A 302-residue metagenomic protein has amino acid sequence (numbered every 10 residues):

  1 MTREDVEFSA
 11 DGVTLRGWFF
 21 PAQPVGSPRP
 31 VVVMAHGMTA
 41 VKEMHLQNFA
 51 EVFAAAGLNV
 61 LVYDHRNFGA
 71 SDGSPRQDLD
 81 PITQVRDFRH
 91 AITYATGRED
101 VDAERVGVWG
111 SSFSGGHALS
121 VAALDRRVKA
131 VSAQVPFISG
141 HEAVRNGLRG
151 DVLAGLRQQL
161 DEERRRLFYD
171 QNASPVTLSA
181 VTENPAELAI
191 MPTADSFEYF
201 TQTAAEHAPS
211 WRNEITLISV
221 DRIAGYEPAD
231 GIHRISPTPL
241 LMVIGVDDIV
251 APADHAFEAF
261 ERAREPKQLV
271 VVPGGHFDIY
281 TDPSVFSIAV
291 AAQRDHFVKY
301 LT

Functional and structural regions predicted by a protein language model:
M1-S27, T281: N-terminal cap/lid segment of alpha/beta-hydrolase-fold proteins
G37-E51, H65, D254: The serine-hydrolase catalytic nucleophile loop
V41-H45, F68-G107, P283-I288: Catalytic nucleophile-loop/oxyanion-hole region of alpha/beta-hydrolase and closely related hydrolase-like folds
V52-D72: Conserved alpha/beta-hydrolase
L119-F200: Alpha/beta-hydrolase-fold enzymes
I235-S236, M242-I244: Short beta-strand/loop motif that positions the catalytic acidic residue of the alpha/beta-hydrolase fold
I249-H255: Conserved alpha/beta-hydrolase "acid-adjacent" motif
P273-T302: Catalytic active-site module of serine/aspartate enzymes centered on a nucleophile-bearing elbow/loop
